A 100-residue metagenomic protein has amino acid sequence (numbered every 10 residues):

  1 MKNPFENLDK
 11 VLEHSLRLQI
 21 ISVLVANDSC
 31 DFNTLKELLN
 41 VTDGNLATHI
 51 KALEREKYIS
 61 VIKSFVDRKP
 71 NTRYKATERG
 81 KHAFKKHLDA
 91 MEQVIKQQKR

Functional and structural regions predicted by a protein language model:
M1-F5, S22, K81-R100: Amphipathic alpha-helical dimerization/coiled-coil segments that flank or bridge DNA-binding/regulatory modules
N7-N45, D67, R73-K75: N-terminal helix-turn-helix DNA-binding core of bacterial DNA-binding proteins
H49: Residues within the DNA-recognition helix of helix-turn-helix
A52: Alpha-helical DNA-recognition elements
K57: Glycine-centered, phosphate/nucleic-acid-interacting loop/turn motifs that mediate DNA/RNA or nucleotide
V61: Short beta-strand "wing" residues that participate in macromolecule-binding interfaces
V66-H87: Basic, amphipathic "hinge/linker" alpha-helix immediately C-terminal to the N-terminal HTH DNA-binding motif
